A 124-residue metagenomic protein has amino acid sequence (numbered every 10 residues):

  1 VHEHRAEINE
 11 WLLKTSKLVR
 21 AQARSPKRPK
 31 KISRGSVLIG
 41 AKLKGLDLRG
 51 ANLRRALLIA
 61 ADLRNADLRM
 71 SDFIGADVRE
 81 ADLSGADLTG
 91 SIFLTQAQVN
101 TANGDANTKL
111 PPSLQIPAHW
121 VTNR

Functional and structural regions predicted by a protein language model:
V1-P26: Terminal amphipathic alpha-helical/low-complexity segments used for targeting or macromolecular assembly
A21-R124: Tandem repeat scaffolds
